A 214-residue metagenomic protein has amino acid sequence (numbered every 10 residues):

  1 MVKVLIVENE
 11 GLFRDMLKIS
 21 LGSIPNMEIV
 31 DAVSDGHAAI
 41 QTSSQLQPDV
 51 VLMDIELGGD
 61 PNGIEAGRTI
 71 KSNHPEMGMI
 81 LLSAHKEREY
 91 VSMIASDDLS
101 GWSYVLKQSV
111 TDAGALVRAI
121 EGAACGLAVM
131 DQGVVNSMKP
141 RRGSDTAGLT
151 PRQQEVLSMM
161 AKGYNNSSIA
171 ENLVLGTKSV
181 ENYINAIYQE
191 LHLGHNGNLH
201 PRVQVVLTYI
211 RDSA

Functional and structural regions predicted by a protein language model:
E8: Conserved acidic carboxylate
G11-D31: Two-component/phosphorelay signaling modules centered on CheY-like receiver
A32-V50: Acidic, metal-coordinating helix/loop segments flanking the phosphotransfer/catalytic sites of two-component signaling
Q41, I64-E76, S92-S96: Short amphipathic alpha-helix used as the core "switch/output" element in two-component signaling
D54-I55, S83: Active-site residues of response regulator receiver
V91-A147: Short, flexible helix-to-coil linker/hinge segments that flank and couple to helix-turn-helix
Q132, N136-N185, L207: Helix-turn-helix DNA-binding segment
I184-A214: Basic, Lys/Arg-enriched C-terminal extension of HTH/homeodomain DNA-binding domains
